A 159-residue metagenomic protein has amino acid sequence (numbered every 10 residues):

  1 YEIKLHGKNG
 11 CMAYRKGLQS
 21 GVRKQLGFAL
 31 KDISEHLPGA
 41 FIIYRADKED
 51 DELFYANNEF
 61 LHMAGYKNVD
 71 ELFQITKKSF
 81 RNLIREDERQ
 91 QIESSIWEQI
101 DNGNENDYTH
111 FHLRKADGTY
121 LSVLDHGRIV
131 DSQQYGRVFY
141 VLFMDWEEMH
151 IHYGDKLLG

Functional and structural regions predicted by a protein language model:
Y1-H6, M12-Q25: Cyclic nucleotide signaling catalytic output domains
L5-G7, D125-G154: Short loop/turn elements at sensory-signaling interfaces that couple input to output
M12, I42-R45, H112: Conserved beta-strand cores of small sensory beta-sandwich domains that regulate signal transduction, primarily PAS/PAC
M12, K31, F54, L157-L158: Signal-transmission coiled-coil "S-helix" linker that connects upstream sensory/regulatory modules
L18-R23, G27, M144-G159: PAS-associated C-terminal cap
A29-K78: PAS-family sensory domain signal
V69, K78-I92, E98-N104: PAS/GAF/H-NOX family sensory domains and closely associated sensor/linker modules
D87, Q91, D101-R128, Q134-V138: Per-ARNT-Sim (PAS) sensory domains and their PAS-associated C-terminal
